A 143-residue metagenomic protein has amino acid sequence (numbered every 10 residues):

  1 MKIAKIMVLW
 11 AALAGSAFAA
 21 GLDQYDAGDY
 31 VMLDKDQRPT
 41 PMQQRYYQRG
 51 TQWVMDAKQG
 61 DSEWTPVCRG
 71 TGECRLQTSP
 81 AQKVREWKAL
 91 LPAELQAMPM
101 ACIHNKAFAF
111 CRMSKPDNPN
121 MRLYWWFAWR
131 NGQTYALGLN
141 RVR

Functional and structural regions predicted by a protein language model:
K2-W10: Sec-dependent signal peptide recognition, specifically the positively charged N-region followed immediately by
I6, A17-F18: Cleavable N-terminal signal peptides
G21-D56, E94-K106: Short, solvent-exposed loop/hinge segments that bridge or flank secondary-structure elements
Y30, V67-R75, A101-I103, F110-R112: Sequence contexts marking disulfide-bonded cysteines in secreted/extracellular proteins
R38-V84, F127-G132: N-terminal glycine/threonine-rich, aromatic-flanked beta-hairpin/loop signature
M42-Y47, F108-K115, L139: Hydrophobic/aromatic beta-strand elements that line small-molecule binding cavities or substrate pockets in beta-rich
G70, N120-R143: Edge beta-strand at a domain terminus
E73-W87, L95, A107-M113, D117-W126: Extracellular/mature segments of secreted proteins
